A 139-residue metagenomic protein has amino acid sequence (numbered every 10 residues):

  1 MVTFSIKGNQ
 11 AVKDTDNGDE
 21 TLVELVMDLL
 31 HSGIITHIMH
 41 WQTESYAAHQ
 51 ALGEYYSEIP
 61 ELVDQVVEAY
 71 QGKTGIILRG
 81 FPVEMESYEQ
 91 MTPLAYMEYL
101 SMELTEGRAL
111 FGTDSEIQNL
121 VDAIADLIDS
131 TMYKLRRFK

Functional and structural regions predicted by a protein language model:
M1-L22, N119: Charge-dense, intrinsically disordered terminal/linker segments
V23, M27-L30, I34, G53 (+5 more regions): Generic structural signal for well-ordered, non-transmembrane alpha-helical segments in soluble/cytosolic regions
H31-E54, F111-T113: Helix-loop segments that flank and shape redox-cofactor active sites
I38, Q42-S45, G72, R79 (+1 more regions): Heptad-repeat coiled-coil alpha-helices
Q50-L78: Conserved alpha-helical segments that form or flank metal/cofactor-binding pockets of metalloenzymes
Q65-Y70, T131-K139: Amphipathic alpha-helical coiled-coil segments
P82-R136: Acidic/histidine-rich alpha-helical segments that form the ligand environment of transition-metal centers
